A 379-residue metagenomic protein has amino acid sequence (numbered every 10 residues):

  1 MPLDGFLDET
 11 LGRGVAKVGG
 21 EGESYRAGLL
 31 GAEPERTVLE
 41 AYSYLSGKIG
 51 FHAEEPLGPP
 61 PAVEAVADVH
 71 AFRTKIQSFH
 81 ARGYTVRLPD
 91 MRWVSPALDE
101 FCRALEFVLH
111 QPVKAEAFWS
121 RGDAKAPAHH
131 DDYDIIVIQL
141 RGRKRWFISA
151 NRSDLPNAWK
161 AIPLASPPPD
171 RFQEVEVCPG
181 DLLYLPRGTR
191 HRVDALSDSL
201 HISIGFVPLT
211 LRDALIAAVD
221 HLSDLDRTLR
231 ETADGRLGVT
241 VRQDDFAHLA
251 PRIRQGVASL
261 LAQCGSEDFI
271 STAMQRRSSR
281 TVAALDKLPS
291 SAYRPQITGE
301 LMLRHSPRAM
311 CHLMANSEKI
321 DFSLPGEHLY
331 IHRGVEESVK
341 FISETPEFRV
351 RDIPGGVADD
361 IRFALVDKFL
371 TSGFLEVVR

Functional and structural regions predicted by a protein language model:
M1-E9, E23-L29, E35-D181, T189 (+2 more regions): Active-site region of the double-stranded beta-helix
M1-G22, L370, L375-R379: Generic N-terminal segment detector
R13, Y330-R379: Long, charge-rich, low-complexity alpha-helical segments
K17-G19, R87, Y184: Short, well-ordered beta-strand micro-motif
R187-R190, P307: Glycine-rich, charged/polar anion/phosphate-binding loops that engage phosphate groups from diverse ligands
V219-Q296: C-terminal amphipathic alpha-helical segment
L261-S343, D367, V378-R379: Acidic, low-complexity/disordered tracts enriched in E/D and polar residues
